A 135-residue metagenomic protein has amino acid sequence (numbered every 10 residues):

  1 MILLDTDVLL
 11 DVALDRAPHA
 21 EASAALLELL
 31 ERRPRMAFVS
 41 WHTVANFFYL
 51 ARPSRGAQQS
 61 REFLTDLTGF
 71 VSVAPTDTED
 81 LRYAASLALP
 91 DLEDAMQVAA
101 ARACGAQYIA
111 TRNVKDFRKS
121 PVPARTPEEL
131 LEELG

Functional and structural regions predicted by a protein language model:
M1, F70, R102-G135: Acidic, PIN/NYN-like endoribonuclease modules and their adjacent C-terminal/linker elements
M1-F38, R52-E62, K119, E133-G135: Short, well-structured N-terminal submotif of metal-dependent ribonuclease cores
L4, F38-V39, P75, T111: Short beta-strand scaffold positions
V8-L9, N46-F47, Y83: A general alpha-helix detector
S40-A45: Short, conserved active-site loops that position catalytic residues or coordinate cofactors/metal ions across diverse
R61-T65, L81-R82: Short, well-structured alpha-helical segments
V71-V114: Active-site neighborhoods of divalent-metal-dependent phosphate/nucleic-acid chemistry enzymes
